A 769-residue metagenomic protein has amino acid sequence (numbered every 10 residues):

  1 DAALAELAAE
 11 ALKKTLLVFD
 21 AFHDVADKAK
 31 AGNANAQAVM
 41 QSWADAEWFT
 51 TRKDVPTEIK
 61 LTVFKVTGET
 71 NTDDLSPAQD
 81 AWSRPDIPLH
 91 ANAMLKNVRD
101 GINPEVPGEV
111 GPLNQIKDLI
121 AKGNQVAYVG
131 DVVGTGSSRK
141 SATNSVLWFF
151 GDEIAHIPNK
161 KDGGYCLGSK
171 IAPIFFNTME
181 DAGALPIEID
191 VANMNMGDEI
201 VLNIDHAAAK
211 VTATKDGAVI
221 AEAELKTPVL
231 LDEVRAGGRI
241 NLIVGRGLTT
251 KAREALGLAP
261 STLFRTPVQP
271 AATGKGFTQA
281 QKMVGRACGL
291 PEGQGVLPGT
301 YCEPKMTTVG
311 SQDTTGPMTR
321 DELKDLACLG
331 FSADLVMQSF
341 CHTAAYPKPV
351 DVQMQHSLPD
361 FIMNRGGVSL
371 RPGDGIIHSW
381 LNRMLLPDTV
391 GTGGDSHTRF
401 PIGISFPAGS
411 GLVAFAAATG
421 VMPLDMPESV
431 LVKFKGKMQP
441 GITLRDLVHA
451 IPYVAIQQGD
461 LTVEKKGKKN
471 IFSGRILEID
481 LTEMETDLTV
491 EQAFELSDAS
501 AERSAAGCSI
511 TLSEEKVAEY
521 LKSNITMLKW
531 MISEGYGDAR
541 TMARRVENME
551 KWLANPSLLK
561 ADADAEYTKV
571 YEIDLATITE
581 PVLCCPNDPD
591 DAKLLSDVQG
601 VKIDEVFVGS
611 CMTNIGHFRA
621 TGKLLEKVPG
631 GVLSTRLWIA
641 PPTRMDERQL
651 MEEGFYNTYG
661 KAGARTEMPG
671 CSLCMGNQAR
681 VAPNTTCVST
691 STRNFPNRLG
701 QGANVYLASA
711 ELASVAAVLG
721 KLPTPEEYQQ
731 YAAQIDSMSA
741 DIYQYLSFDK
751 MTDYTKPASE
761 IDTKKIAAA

Functional and structural regions predicted by a protein language model:
D1-A2: Alpha-helical adaptor scaffolds
E10-A769: Fe-S-dependent hydro-lyases/dehydratases of central metabolism
